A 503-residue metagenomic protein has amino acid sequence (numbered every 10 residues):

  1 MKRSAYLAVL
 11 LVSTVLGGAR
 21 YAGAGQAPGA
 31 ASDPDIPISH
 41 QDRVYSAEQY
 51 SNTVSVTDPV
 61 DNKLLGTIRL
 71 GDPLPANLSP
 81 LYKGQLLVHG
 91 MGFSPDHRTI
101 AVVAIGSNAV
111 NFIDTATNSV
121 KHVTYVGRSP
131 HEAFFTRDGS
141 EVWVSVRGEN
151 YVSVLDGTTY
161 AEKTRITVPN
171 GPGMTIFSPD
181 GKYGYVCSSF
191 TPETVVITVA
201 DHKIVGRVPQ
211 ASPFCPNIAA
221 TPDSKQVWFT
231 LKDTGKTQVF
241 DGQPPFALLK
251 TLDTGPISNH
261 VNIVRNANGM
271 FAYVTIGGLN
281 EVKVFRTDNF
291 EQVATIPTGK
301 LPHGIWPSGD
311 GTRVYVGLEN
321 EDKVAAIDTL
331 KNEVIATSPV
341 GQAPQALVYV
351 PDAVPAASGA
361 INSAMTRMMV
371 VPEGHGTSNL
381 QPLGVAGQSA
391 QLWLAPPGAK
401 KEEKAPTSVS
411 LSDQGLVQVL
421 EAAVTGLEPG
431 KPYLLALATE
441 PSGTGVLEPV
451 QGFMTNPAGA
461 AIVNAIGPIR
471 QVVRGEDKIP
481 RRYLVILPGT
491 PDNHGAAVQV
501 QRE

Functional and structural regions predicted by a protein language model:
M1, V15, P28, L484-V485: Generic low-polarity alpha-helical segments
K2-R20: Gram-negative bacterial Sec-dependent N-terminal signal peptides
A5-V9, Q243, E421: Low-complexity, intrinsically disordered regions enriched in charged/polar residues
Y6, T337-A346, P491-A496: Short glycine/proline-enriched turn or capping motifs at secondary-structure junctions
T14, A19-K404, G415, E428 (+2 more regions): Predominantly soluble domains enriched in secretory-pathway, periplasmic, or organellar proteins
A364-E503: N-terminal leader/targeting pre-sequences
